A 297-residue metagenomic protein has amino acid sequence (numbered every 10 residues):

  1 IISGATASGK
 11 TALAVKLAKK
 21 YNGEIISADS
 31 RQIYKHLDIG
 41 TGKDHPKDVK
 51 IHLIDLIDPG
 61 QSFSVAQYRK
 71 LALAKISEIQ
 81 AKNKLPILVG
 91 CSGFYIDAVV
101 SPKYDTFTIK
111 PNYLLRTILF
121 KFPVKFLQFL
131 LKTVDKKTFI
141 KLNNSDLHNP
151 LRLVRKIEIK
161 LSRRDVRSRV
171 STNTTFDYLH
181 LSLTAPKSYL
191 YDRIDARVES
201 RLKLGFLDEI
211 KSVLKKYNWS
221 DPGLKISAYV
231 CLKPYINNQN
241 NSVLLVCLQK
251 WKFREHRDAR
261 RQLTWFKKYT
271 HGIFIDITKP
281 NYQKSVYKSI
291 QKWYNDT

Functional and structural regions predicted by a protein language model:
I1-T297: Phosphate/pyrophosphate-binding catalytic cores of soluble transferases and nucleic-acid-acting enzymes
